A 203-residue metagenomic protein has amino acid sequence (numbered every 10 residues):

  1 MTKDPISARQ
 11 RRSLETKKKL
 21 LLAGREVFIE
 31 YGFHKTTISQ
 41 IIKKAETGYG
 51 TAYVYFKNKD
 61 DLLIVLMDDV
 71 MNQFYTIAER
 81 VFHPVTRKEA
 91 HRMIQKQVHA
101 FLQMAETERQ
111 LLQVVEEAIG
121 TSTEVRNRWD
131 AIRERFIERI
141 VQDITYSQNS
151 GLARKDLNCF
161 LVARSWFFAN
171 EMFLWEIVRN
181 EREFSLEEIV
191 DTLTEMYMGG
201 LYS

Functional and structural regions predicted by a protein language model:
M1-E15, D156: N-terminal intrinsically disordered/low-complexity leader segments
E15, K19, V27-D61, V65: Helix-turn-helix
K19-V27, Q73, A100: Pre-recognition alpha-helix immediately N-terminal to the DNA-recognition helix within helix-turn-helix or winged-helix
E30-H34, E108, S150: Short coil/turn segments at alpha/beta junctions that flank glycine-rich nucleotide-binding fingerprints
V65, E79-T107, C159-V162, W166 (+1 more regions): Hydrophobic alpha-helical connector segments
N72-T76, M104-T107, T123-S150, F160-R164 (+3 more regions): Amphipathic alpha-helical packing segments from all-alpha helical-bundle domains
R92-I94, A100, M104-E124, Q142 (+1 more regions): Amphipathic alpha-helical segments used for helix-helix packing
